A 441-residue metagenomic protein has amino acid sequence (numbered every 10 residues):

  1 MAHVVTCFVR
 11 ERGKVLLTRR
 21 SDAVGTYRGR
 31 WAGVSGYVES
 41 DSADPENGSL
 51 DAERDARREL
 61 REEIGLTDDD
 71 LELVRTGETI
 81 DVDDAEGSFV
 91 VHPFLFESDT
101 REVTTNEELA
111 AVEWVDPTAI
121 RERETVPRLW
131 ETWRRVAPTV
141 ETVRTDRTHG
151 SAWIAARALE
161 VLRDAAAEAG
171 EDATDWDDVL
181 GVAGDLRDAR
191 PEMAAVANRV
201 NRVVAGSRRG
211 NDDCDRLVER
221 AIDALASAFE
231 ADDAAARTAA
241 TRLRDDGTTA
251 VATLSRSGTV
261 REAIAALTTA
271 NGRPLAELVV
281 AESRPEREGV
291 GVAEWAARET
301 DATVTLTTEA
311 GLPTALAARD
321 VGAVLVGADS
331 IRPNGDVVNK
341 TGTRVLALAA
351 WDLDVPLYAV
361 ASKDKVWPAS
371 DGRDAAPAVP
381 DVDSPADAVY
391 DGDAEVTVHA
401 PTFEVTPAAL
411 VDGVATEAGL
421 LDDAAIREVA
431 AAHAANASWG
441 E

Functional and structural regions predicted by a protein language model:
M1-L16, V38-E39, D44-P45: Conserved N-terminal beta-strand and adjoining loop/helix that marks the start of the Nudix/MutT-like hydrolase domain
G25-G29: A conserved beta-turn-beta hairpin within the catalytic core of GNAT-like acetyltransferases that forms part
V38-A137: Unchanged
P117, R134-A226: Long amphipathic alpha-helical segments
S151-A152, T253-V260, P285: Gly/Ser/Thr-rich loops at beta-strand to alpha-helix junctions that form or flank small-molecule/cofactor-binding
V204-N211, R216-E219, A226-G247, T259-V260 (+2 more regions): Ligand-binding beta-strand-loop-alpha-helix segment within the catalytic cores of soluble metabolic enzymes
S257-N271, A347: Histidine-anchored nucleotide/phosphate-binding helix
S283-E441: Conserved phosphate- and dinucleotide-binding cores of soluble alpha/beta proteins, encompassing both enzyme active
